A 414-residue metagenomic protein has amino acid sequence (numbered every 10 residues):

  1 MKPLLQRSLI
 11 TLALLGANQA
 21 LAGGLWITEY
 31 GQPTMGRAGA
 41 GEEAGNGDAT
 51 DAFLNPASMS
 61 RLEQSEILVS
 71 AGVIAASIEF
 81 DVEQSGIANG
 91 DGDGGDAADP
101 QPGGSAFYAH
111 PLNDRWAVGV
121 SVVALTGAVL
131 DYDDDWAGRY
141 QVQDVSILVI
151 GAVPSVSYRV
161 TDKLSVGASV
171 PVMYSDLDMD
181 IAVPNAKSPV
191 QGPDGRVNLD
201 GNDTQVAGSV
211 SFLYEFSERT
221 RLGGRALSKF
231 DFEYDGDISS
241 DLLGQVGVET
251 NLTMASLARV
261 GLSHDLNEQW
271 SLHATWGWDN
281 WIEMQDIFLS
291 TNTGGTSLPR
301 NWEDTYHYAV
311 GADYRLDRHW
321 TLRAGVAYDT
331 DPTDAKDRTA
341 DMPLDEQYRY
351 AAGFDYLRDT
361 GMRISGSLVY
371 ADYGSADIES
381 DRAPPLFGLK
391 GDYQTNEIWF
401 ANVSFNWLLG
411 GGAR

Functional and structural regions predicted by a protein language model:
M1-A22: Gram-negative bacterial Sec-dependent N-terminal signal peptides
S8-L9, G45, D392: Residue-level detector of transmembrane insertion/anchoring sites
L12-A13, I27, M59-R61, Y108: A general structural signal for short secondary-structure junctions and capping/turn motifs
G23-Y30, T34-M35, I87-G90, P100-R414: Outer-membrane beta-barrel porins/channels
Q32-D51: N-terminal targeting signals for Sec/Tat export/insertion, comprising classic cleavable signal peptides
G45-L54, S60-D131: Outer-membrane beta-barrel translocator/receptor signature
